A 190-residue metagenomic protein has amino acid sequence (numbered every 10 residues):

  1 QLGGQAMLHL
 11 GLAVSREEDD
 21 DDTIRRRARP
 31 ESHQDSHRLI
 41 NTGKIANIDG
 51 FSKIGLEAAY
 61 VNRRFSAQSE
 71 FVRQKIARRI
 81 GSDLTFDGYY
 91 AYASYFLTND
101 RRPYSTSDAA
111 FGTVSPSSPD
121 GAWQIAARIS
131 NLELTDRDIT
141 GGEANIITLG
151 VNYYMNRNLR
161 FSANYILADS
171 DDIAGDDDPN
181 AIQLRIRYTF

Functional and structural regions predicted by a protein language model:
Q1-L2, Y60-N62, Y95-L97, Y153 (+1 more regions): Residue-level signature of outer-membrane beta-barrel architecture
Q1-L8, D100-W123, N158: Short loop/turn motifs that connect adjacent beta-strands in outer-membrane beta-barrel proteins
Q1-T85: Surface-exposed beta-loop-beta
L10-R16, S69-R73, Y95, I125-N131 (+1 more regions): Transmembrane beta-barrel strands of outer-membrane/channel proteins
G50-I54, L84-Y89, G121, E143-I147 (+1 more regions): Residues that define the transmembrane beta-barrel architecture of outer-membrane proteins
G55-A59, Y92-S94, T113-S115, G150 (+2 more regions): Outer-membrane beta-barrel architecture
R64-A67, D100-P103, Y153-A163: Repeated loop/turn-to-beta-strand initiation elements of outer-membrane beta-barrel proteins
Y89-L97, D178-F190: Outer-membrane beta-barrel "beta-signal"
